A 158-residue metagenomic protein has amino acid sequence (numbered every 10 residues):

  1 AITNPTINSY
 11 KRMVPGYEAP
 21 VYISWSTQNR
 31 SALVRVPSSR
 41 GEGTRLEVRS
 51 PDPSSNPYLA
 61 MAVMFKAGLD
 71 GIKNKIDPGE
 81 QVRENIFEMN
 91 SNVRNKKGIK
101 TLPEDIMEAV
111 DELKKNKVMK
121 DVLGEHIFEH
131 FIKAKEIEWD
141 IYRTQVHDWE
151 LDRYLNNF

Functional and structural regions predicted by a protein language model:
A1-F158: Catalytic-core signal marking the mid-to-C-terminal active-site face
